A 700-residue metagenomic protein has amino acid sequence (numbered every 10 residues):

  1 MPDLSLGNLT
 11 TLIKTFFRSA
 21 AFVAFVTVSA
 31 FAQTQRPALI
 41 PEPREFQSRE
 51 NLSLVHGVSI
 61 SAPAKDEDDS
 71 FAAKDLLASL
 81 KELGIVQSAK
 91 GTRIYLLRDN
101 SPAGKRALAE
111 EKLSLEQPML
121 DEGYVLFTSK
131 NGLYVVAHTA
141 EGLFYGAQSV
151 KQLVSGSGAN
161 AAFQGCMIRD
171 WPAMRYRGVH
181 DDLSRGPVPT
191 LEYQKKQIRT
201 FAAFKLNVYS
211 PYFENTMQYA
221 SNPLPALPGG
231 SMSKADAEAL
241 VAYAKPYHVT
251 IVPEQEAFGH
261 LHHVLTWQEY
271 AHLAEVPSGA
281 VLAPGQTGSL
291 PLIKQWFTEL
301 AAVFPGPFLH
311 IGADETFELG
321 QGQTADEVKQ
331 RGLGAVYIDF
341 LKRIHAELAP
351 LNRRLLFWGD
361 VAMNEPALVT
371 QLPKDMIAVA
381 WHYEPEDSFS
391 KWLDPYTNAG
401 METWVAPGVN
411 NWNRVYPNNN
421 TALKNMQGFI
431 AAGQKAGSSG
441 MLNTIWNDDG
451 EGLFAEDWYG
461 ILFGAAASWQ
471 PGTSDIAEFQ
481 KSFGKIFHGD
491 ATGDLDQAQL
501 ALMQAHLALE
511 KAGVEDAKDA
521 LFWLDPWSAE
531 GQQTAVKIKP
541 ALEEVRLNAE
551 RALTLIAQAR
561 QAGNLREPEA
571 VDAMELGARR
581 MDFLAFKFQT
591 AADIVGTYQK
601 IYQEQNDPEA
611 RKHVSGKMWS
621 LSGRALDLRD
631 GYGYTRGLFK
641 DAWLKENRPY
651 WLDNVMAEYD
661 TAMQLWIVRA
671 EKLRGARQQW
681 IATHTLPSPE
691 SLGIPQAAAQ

Functional and structural regions predicted by a protein language model:
P2-A21: Bacterial N-terminal signal peptides that target proteins for export
D3-S5, G84, L143-F144, Q152 (+2 more regions): Secreted/periplasmic carbohydrate-active enzymes, especially glycoside hydrolases
F22-A32: Hydrophobic h-region of N-terminal signal peptides that target proteins for export in Gram-negative bacteria
Q33-R177, G428, E451: Contiguous, structured surface segment used for ligand recognition
L39-P41, F46-S48, S53-H56, S70 (+7 more regions): Substrate-binding groove of N-acetylhexosamine-processing glycoside hydrolases
A64-D66, R185, E384: A generic structural motif
N100-P102, A257-F258, E315-E318, V361-N364: Short, internal active-site loops enriched in acidic
L113, Q117-A349, L356, V405-P407 (+5 more regions): Feature activates predominantly on carbohydrate-active enzymes
